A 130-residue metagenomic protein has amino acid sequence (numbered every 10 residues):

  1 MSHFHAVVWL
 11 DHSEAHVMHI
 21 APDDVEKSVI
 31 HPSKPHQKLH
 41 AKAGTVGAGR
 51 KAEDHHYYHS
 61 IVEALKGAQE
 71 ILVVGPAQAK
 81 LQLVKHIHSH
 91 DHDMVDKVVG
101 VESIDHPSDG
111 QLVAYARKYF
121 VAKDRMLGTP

Functional and structural regions predicted by a protein language model:
M1-P130: Terminal alpha-helical anchor/extension segments at protein ends
